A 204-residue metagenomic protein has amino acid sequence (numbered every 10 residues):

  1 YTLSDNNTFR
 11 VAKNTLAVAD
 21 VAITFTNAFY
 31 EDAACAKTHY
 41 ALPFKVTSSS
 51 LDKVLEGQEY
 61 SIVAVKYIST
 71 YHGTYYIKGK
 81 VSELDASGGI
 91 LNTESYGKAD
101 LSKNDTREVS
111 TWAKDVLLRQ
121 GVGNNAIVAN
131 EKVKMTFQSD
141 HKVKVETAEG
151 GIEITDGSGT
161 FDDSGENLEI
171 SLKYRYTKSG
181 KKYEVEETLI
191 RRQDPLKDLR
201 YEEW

Functional and structural regions predicted by a protein language model:
Y1-R10, D20, T24-W204: Intrinsically disordered, low-complexity regulatory regions in eukaryotic proteins
L16-V18: Beta-strand-enriched, solvent-exposed domains that form extended recognition/catalytic surfaces
